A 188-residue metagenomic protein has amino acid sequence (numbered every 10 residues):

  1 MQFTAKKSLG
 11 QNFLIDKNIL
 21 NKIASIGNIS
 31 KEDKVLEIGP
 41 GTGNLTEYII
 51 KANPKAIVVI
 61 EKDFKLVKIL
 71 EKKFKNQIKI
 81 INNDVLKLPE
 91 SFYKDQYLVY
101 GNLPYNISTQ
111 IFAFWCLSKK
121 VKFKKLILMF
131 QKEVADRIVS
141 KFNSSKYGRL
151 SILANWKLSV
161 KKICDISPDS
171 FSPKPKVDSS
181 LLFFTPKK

Functional and structural regions predicted by a protein language model:
M1-K188: Catalytic cores of RNA-modifying enzymes
